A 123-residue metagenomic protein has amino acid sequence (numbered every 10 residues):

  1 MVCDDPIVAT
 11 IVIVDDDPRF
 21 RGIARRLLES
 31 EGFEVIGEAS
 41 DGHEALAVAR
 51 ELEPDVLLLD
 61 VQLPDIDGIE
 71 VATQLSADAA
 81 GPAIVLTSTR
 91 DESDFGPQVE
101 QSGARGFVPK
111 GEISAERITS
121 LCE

Functional and structural regions predicted by a protein language model:
M1-T10, A115-E123: Non-catalytic signal-transmission and effector/linker regions of two-component phosphorelay proteins
V14-D15, A39, L57: Conserved sequence signature across two-component system core domains
P18-G37: Two-component/phosphorelay signaling modules centered on CheY-like receiver
D41-E44, D67-E70: Acidic catalytic/metal-coordinating carboxylates
P64: The feature encodes the CheY-like receiver
I69-A80: Short amphipathic alpha-helix used as the core "switch/output" element in two-component signaling
E70, R90-V108, E112-E116, S120: Alpha4 helix (beta4-alpha4-beta5 surface) of REC/receiver domains from two-component response regulators
L86-T87: Hydrophobic/aromatic residues positioned on beta-strands within the core alpha/beta folds
